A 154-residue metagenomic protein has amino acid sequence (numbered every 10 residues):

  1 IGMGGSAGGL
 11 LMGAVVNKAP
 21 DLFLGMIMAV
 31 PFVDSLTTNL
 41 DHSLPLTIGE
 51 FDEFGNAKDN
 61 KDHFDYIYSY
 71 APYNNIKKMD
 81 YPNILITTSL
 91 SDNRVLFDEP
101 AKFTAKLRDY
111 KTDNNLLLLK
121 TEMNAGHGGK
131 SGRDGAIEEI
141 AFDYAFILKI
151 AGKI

Functional and structural regions predicted by a protein language model:
I1-I154: Active-site-proximal cap/loop segments of hydrolase catalytic domains
